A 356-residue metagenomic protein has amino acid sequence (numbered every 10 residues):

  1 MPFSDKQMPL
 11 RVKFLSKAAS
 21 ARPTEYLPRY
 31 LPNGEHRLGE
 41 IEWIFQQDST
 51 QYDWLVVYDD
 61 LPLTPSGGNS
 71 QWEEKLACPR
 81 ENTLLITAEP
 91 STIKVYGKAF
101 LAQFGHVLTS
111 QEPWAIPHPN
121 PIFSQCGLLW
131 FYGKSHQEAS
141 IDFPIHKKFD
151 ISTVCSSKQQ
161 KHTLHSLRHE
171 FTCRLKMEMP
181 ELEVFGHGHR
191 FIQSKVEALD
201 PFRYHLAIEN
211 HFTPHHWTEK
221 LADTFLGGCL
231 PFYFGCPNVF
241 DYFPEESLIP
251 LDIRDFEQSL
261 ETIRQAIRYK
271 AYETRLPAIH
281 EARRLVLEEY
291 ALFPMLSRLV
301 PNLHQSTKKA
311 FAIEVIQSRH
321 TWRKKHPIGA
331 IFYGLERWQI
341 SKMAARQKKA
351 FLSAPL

Functional and structural regions predicted by a protein language model:
P2-I86, K98-E183, V196-H205, P214-L356: Pol beta-like nucleotidyltransferase catalytic core
T87-K94: A short, histidine- and acid-enriched strand-loop-helix "catalytic/donor-clamping" loop that lines the nucleotide-sugar
H187-E197: Conserved active-site histidine-acidic residue motif and adjacent donor-binding/catalytic loop of glycosyltransferases
I208-N210: Short Ser/Thr-rich beta->loop micro-motif in glycosyltransferases that lines and helps position the nucleotide-sugar
